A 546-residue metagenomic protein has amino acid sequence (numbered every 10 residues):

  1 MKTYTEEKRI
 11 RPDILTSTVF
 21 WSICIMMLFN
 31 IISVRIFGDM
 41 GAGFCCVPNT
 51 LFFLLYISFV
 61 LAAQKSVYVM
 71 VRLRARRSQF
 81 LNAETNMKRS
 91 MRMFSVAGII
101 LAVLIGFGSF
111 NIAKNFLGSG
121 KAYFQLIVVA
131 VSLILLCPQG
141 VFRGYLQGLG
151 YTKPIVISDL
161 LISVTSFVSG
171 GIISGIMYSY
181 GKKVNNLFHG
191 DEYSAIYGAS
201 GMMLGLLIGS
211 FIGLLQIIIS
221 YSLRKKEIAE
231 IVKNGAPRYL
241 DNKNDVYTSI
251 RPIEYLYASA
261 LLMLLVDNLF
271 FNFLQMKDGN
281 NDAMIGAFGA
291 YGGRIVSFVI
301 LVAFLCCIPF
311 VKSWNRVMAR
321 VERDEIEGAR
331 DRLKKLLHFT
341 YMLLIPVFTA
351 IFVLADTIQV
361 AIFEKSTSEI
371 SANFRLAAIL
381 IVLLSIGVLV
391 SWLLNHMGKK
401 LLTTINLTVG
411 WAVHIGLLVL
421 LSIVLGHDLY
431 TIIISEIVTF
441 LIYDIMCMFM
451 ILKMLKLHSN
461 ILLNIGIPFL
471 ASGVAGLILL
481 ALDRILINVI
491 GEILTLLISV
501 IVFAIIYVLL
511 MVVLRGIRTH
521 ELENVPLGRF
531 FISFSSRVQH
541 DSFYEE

Functional and structural regions predicted by a protein language model:
Y4, I173-Y180, L204-P237, I437-L486 (+1 more regions): C-terminal transmembrane helix end/exit motif
E6-K65, A102, G106, S132-L133 (+1 more regions): Signature of the first transmembrane helix
R11-M27, G205-G213, I217-Y221, A236-R316 (+1 more regions): Transmembrane helical elements of multi-pass membrane transporters/channels
L61-R77, A303-I326: Helix-loop junctions and terminal segments of transmembrane helices in multi-pass membrane transport/translocation
F110-V128, I351-V382: Interfacial segments at transmembrane-helix termini and the short loops linking adjacent helices
L136-D159, I379-V409: Membrane-interface junctions at transmembrane-helix termini in multi-pass inner-membrane proteins
K153, V164-Q216, L401, W411-I445 (+3 more regions): Membrane-interface helix-loop junctions in multi-pass transport and translocation proteins
L480-E546: Membrane-proximal transmembrane or re-entrant/amphipathic helices at the cytosolic face
